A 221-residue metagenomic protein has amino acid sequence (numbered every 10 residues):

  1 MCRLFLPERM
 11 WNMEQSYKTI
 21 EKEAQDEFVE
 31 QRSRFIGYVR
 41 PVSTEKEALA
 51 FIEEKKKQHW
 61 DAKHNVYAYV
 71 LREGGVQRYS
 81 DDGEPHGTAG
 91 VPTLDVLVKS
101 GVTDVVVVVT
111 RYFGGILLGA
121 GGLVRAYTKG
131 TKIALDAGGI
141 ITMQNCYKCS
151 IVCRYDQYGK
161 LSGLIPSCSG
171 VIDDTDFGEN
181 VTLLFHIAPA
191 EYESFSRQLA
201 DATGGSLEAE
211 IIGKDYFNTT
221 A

Functional and structural regions predicted by a protein language model:
M1-N12: Short, Lys/Arg-enriched N-terminal segments with co-localized hydrophobic residues within the first ~10-30 amino acids
W11-T88, E210-T219: C-terminal regulatory domains involved in ligand/effector binding and gene-expression control
A89-G138: Active-site beta-strand/loop microenvironment that shapes enzyme catalytic pockets
I140-Q157: Short glycine-/aliphatic-rich beta-strand segments at the starts of folded cytosolic domains
V152-G170: Short amphipathic alpha-helix segments
L161-S167, F195-T203: Short amphipathic alpha-helices in soluble, non-transmembrane regions that often serve as interface/regulatory elements
I172-F177, T203-T220: Conserved short beta-strand edge segments in small beta-sheet-based binding/regulatory domains
F185-Y192: Terminal, non-globular segments
